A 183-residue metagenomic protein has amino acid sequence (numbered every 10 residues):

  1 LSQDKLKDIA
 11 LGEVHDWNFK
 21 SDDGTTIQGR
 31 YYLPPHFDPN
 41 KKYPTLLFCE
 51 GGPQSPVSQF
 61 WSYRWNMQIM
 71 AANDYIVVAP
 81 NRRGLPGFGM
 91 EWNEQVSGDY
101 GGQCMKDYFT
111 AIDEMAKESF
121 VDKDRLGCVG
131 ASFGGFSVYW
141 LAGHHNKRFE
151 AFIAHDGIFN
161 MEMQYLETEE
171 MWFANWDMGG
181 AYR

Functional and structural regions predicted by a protein language model:
L1-K41, S58, W65-M67, A72 (+1 more regions): Non-catalytic accessory segments flanking enzyme active sites
D23, Y43, E50-S55, S132: Active-site glycine-rich loops that stabilize anionic/oxyanionic intermediates across multiple enzyme folds
I27, P44, R125: Alpha/beta-hydrolase fold active-site loops
H36, G52, I158: Flexible, active-site-proximal loop/turn residues at the rims of small-molecule/cofactor binding pockets and catalytic
Y43-P44, F149: Local beta-strand N-terminus motif with an aromatic residue
P56-W61, G87: Glycine/threonine-rich flexible loop motifs
N66, A71-A72, A79-R183: Active-site-proximal cap/loop segments of hydrolase catalytic domains
